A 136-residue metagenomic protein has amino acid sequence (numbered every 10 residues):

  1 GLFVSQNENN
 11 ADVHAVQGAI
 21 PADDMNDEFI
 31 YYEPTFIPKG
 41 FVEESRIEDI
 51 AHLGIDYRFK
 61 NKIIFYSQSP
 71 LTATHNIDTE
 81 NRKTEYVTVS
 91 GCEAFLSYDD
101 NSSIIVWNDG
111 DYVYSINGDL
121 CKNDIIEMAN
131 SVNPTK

Functional and structural regions predicted by a protein language model:
G1-V4: Contiguous mid-protein beta-loop-alpha structural module that forms a pocket-lining wall or clamp of enzyme active
N9-D109: Short, solvent-exposed recognition patches
G110, S115-K136: Surface-exposed amphipathic alpha-helical segments
